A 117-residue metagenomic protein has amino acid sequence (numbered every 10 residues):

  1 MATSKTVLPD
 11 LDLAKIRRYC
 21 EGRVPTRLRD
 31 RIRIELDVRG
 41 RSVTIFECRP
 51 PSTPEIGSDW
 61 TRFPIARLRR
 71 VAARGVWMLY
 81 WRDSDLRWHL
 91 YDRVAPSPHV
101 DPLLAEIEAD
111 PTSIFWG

Functional and structural regions predicted by a protein language model:
M1-S58: Negatively charged, low-complexity tracts enriched in Asp/Glu with abundant Ser/Thr
D12, P64, H99-V100: Amphipathic alpha-helical interface surfaces
D12, R70, E106: Functionally constrained cores in energy, signaling, and assembly domains
L36-V38, I65, W88: Generic preference for hydrophobic/aromatic residues in regular secondary structure cores
F46-W81: Short, conserved beta-strand/beta-arch hydrophobic-aromatic motifs that form part of recognition grooves or interface
R74-G117: Short, compact, well-ordered microdomains
